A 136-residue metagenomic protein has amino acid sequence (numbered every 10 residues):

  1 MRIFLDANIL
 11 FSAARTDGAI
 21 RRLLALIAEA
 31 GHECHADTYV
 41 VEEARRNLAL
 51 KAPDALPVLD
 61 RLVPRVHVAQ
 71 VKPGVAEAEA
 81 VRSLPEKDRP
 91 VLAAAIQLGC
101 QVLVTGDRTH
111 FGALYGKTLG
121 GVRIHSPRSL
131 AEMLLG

Functional and structural regions predicted by a protein language model:
M1-R2: Extreme N-terminal starter segment of soluble prokaryotic enzymes
L5, D17-L50: PIN/NYN-family metal-dependent endoribonuclease catalytic core
D6-A7, D37, D107, S126: A secondary-structure boundary/capping signal
I9-L10, V40, V91, T109-F111: Alpha-helix capping/helix-boundary segments
L26, A94, G116: Hydrophobic/aromatic ligand-binding patch that stacks against planar heteroaromatic rings of cofactors or nucleotides
T38-R65, H125, A131-G136: Extended, non-globular alpha-helical segments
V68-G106: Active-site neighborhoods of divalent-metal-dependent phosphate/nucleic-acid chemistry enzymes
R82, Q101-V102, T109-G136: Acidic, PIN/NYN-like endoribonuclease modules and their adjacent C-terminal/linker elements
